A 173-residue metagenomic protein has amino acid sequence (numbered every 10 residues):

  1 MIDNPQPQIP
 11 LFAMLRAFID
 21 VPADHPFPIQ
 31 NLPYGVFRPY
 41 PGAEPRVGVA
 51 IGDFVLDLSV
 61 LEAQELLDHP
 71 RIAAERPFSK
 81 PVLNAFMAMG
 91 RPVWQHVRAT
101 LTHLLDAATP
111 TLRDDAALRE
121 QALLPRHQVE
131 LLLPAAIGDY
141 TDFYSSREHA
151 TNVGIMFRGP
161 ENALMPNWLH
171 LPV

Functional and structural regions predicted by a protein language model:
M1-P10: Short, basic, low-complexity termini and linkers enriched in Ser/Thr/Gly/Pro that act as targeting/leader peptides
M14-P39, A50, L56-V173: Active-site microenvironments in enzyme catalytic cores
A43-V47: Short, mixed charged/polar active-site loops that provide acid/base catalysis or chelate metal/phosphate cofactors
